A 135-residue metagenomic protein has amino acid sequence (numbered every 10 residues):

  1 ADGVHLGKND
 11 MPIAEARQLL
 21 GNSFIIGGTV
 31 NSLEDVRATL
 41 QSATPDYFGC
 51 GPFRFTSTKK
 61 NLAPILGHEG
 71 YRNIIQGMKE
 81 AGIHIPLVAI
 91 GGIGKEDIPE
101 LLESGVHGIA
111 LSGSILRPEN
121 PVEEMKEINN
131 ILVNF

Functional and structural regions predicted by a protein language model:
A1-D2, E15-A16, N31-P45, E80-A89 (+2 more regions): Catalytic cores of alpha/beta
A1-H5, N9: Generic short alpha-helical segment signal, independent of protein family or function, capturing local helix propensity
D2, N22, T56-I65: Glycine-rich tight-turn/loop motif centered on a GG-T
H5, G28, R117: Conserved SAM-binding loop
K8, E15-S32, P64-V88, K95 (+1 more regions): Alpha-helix-loop-beta-strand connector modules within alpha/beta enzyme cores
K8-A16, G49-L62, I98, L102-I131: Glycine-rich phosphate-binding active-site loops on the catalytic face of alpha/beta enzymes
